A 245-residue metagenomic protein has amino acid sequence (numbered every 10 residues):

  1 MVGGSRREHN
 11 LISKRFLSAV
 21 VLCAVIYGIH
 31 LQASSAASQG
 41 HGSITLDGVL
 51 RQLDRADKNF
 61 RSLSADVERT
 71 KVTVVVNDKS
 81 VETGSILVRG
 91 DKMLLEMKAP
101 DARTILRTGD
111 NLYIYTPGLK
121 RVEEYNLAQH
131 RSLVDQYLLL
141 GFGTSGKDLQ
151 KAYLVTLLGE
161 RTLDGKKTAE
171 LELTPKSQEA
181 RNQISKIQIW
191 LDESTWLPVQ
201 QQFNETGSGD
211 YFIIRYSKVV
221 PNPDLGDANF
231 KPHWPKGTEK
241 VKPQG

Functional and structural regions predicted by a protein language model:
M1-S13: N-terminal secretory signal peptides that target proteins for export/translocation
S18-I29: Bacterial N-terminal signal peptides
L31-S80, D91-K92, W234, V241-G245: N-terminal leader/targeting segments and the immediate start of mature chains
A36, E123, L133, Q150 (+2 more regions): Gly/Pro-enriched, hydrophobic low-complexity segments that function as extracytoplasmic propeptides/linkers
D57, L133-Q150: Short, solvent-exposed helix-to-loop capping segments enriched in aromatics
F60-S64, V81-T83, G90, P100 (+7 more regions): Extracytoplasmic
T73-V75, L94, D101-T104, I114 (+4 more regions): Short beta-strands and strand-coil junctions in structured, solvent-facing domains, enriched
S85-Y137, S208-F212: An acidic-aromatic
